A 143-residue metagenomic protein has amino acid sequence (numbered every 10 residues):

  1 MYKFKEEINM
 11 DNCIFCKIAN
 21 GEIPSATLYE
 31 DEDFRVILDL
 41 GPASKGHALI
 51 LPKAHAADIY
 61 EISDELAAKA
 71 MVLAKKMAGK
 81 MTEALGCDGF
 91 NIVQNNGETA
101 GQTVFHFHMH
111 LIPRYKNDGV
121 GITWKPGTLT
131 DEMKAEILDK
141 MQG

Functional and structural regions predicted by a protein language model:
Y2-G143: HIT superfamily nucleotide-processing domains
